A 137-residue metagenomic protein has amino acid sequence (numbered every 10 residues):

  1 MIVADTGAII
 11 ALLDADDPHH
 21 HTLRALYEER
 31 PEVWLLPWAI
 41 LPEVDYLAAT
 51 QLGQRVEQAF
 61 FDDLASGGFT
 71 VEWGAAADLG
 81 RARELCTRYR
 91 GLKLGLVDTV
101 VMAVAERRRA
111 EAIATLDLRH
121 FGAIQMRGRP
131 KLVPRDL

Functional and structural regions predicted by a protein language model:
M1-L36, A49-F61, R127-K131, D136-L137: Short, well-structured N-terminal submotif of metal-dependent ribonuclease cores
D5, E43, D98, D117: Acidic active-site catalytic centers that drive phospho-/nucleotidyl reactions and related ester hydrolyses
G7-A8, A39, A77, R119: Alpha-helix/helix-capping structural signal
R55-A75: Helix-adjacent hinge/juxtasegments
T70-A112, L116: Active-site neighborhoods of divalent-metal-dependent phosphate/nucleic-acid chemistry enzymes
M102, E106-L137: Acidic, PIN/NYN-like endoribonuclease modules and their adjacent C-terminal/linker elements
